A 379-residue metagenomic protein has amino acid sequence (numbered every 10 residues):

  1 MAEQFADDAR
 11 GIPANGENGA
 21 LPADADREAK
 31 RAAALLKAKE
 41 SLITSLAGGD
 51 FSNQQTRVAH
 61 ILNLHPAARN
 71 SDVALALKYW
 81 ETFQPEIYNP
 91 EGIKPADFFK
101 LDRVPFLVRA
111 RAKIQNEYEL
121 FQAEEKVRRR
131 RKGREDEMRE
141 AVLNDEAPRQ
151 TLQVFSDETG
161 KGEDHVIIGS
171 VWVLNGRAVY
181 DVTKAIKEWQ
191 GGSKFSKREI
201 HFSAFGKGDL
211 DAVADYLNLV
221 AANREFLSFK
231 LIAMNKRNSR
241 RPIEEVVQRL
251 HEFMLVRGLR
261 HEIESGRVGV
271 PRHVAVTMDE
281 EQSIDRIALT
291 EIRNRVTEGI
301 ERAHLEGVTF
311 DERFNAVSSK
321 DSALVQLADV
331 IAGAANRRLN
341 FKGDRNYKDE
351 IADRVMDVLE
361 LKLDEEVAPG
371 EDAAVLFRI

Functional and structural regions predicted by a protein language model:
A2-Q153, T159-I379: Phosphate-ester processing/binding pockets and catalytic centers
